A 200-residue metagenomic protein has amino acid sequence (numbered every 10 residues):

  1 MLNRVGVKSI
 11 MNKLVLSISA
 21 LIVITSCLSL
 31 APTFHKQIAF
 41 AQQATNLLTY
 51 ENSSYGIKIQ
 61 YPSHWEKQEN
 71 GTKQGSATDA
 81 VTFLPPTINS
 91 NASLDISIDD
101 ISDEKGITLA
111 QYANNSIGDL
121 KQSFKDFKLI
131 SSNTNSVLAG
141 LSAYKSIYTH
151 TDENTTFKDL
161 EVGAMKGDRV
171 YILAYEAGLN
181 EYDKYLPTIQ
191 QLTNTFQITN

Functional and structural regions predicted by a protein language model:
M1-N12: N-terminal secretory signal peptides that target proteins for export/translocation
S19-A31: Bacterial N-terminal signal peptides
L28-A44: Sec-dependent signal peptide cleavage junction
F40-S76: N-terminal "mature-domain start" segment
Q60, Q111, N115-D119, K184-Q191: Extracytoplasmic/secreted proteins, especially bacterial periplasmic and envelope-associated proteins
H64, S131, K145, N194-T195: Extracellular/lumenal ectodomain signal focusing on beta-strand-rich modules and carbohydrate-recognition contexts
W65-K67, R169-N200: Surface-exposed amphipathic alpha-helical segments
N70-K166, V170-I172, A177-L179: Conserved polar/disulfide-associated segments of primarily extracytoplasmic proteins
